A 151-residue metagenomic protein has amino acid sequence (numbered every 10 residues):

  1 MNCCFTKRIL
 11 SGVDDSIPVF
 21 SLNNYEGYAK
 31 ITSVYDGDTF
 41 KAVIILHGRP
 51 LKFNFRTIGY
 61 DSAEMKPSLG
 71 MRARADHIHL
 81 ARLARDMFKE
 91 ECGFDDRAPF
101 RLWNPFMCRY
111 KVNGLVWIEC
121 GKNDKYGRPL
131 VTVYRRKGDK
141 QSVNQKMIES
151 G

Functional and structural regions predicted by a protein language model:
M1-G151: Small beta-barrel nucleic-acid-binding modules, primarily SNase/OB-fold domains and secondarily Tudor-like barrels
